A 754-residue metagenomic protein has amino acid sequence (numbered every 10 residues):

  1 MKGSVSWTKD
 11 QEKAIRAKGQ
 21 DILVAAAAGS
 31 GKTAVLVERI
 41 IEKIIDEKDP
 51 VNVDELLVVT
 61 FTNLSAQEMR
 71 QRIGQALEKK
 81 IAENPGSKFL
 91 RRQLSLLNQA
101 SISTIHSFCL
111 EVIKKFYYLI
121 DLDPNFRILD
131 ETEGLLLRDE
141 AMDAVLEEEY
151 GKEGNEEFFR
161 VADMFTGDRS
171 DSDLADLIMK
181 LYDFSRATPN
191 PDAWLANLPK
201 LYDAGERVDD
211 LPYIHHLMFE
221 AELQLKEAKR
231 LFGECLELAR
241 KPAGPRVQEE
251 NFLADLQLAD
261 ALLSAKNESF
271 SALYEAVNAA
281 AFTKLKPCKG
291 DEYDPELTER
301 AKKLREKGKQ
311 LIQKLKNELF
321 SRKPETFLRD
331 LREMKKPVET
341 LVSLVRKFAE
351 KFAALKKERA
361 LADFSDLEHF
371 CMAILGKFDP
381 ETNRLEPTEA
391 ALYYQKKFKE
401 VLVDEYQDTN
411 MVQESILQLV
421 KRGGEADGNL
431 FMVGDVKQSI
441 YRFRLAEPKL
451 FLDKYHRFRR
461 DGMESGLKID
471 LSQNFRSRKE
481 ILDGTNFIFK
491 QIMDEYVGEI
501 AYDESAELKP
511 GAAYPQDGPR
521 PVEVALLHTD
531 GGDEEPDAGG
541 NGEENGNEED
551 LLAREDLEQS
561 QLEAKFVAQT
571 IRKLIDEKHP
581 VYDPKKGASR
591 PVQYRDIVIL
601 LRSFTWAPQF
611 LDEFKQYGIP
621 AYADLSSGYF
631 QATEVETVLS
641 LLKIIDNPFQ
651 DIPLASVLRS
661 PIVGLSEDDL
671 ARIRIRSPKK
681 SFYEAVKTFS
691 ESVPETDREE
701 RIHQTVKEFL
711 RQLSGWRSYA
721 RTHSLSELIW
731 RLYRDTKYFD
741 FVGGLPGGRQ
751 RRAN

Functional and structural regions predicted by a protein language model:
M1-Q71, T132, E140, D192-K200 (+14 more regions): Conserved motor-region signature of P-loop NTPase helicases/translocases
M1-S30, A34-I41, K48, L263-P387 (+4 more regions): N-terminal accessory segments
S6, G19-I22, V53, L57-L64 (+4 more regions): Conserved ATP-dependent motor core of P-loop NTPases, especially the RecA-like helicase ATPase domain
K43, K80, V112-I120, T188 (+7 more regions): A short secondary-structure junction motif
E55, S172-A362, S465-G466, N541 (+8 more regions): Conserved ATP-driven helicase/translocase motor core recognized via long, highly charged RecA-like/P-loop NTPase domain
L94-S101, L119-P189, K307-G308, L315-F320 (+7 more regions): ATP-hydrolysis module of ASCE/P-loop NTPase motor domains, specifically the Walker B Asp-Glu catalytic pair
A100-L110, D163-A187, L341-K347, A362-L375 (+4 more regions): Core structural elements
S103-C109, L341-K399, V412-I416, A564-K585: Conserved helicase/translocase P-loop NTPase motor core
